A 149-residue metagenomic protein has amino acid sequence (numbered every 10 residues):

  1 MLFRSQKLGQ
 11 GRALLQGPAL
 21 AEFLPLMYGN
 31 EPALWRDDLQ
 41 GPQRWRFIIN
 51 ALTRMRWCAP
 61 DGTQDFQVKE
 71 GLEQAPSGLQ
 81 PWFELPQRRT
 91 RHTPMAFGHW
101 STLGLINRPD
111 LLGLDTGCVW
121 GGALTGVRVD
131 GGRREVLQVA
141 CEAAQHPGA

Functional and structural regions predicted by a protein language model:
M1-A149: Feature recognizes metal-dependent phosphohydrolase scaffolds
